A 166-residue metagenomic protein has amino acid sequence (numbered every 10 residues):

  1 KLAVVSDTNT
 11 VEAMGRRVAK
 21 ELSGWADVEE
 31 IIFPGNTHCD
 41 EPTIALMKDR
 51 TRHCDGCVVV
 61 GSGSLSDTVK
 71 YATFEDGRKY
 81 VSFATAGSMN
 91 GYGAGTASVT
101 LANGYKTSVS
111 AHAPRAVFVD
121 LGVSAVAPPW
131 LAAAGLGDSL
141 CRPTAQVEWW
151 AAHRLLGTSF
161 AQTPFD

Functional and structural regions predicted by a protein language model:
K1, F165-D166: A short, well-structured juxtamembrane/interface segment
K1-G56: ATP/NTP phosphate-donor binding region
S6, G61, V119: Short beta-strand/turn micro-motifs composed of small residues that flank or help shape donor/cofactor-binding pockets
V11-M14, S62-Y71, M89-G93: Short glycine/serine/threonine-rich phosphate/pyrophosphate-binding segments that cradle anionic phosphate groups
R17, L46, Y71, G135-R142: Alpha-helical scaffold segments in soluble metabolic enzymes
E41, V59, G63-S66, V126-A134: Short, amphipathic alpha-helical segments
T51-T85: A short, small-residue-rich loop immediately preceding and capping a beta-strand
E75-F165: A glycine/threonine-rich phosphate-anchoring loop and its flanking beta-alpha core in nucleotide/phosphate-binding
